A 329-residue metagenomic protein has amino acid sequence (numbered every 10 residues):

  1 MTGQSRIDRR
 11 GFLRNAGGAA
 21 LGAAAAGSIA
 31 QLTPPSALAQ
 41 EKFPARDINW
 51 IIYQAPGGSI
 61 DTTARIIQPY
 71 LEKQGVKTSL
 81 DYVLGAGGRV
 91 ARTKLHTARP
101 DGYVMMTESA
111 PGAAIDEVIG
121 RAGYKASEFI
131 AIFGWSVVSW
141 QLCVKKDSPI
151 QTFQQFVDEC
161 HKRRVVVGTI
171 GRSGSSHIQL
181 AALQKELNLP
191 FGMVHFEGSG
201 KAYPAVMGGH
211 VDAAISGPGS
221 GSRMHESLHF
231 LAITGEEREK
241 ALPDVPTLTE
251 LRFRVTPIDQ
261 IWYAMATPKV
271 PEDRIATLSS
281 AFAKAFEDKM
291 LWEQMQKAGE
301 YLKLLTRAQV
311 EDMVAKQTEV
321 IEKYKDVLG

Functional and structural regions predicted by a protein language model:
M1-G11, A16-S36: N-terminal secretory signal peptides
G11, A16, A20, Y82 (+6 more regions): Conserved functional loop/turn residues at catalytic and ligand-binding sites
P34-W50, V76, R99-V104, V157-V166 (+2 more regions): Immediate post-signal peptide segment of exported/extracytoplasmic ligand-binding proteins
L38-E128, R172-S176, N188-I215, S220-M224 (+1 more regions): N-terminal (or domain-start) structured segment
A45, L71-G75, R252-D259, W292-Q294: A short C-terminal helix-loop "cap" of Rossmann-like NAD(P)-dependent dehydrogenase/epimerase domains
A45-D47, K185, E272-G329: An extracytoplasmic/periplasmic, membrane-proximal ligand-sensing/linker region
K94-Y103, E117-E197, K201, L248 (+1 more regions): Hinge/capping helix and adjacent helix->loop/strand transition within the periplasmic-binding protein
V137, G219-E287, E319: C-terminal lobe and pocket-closing loops of periplasmic/extracytoplasmic Venus-flytrap solute-binding proteins
